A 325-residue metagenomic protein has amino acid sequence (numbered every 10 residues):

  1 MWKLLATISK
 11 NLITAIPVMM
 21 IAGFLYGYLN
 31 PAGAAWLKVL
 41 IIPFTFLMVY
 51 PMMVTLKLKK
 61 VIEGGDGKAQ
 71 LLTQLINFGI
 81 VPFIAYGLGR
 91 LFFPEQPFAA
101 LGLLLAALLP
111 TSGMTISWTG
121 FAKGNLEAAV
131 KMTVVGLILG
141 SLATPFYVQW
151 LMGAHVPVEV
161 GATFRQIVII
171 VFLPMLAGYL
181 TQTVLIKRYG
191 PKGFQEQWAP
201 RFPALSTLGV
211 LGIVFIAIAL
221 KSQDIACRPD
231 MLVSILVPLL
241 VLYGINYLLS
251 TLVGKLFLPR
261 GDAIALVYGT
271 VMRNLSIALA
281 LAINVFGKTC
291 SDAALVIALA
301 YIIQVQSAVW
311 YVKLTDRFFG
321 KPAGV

Functional and structural regions predicted by a protein language model:
M1-V325: Alpha-helical transmembrane segments of multi-pass small-molecule/ion transporters
